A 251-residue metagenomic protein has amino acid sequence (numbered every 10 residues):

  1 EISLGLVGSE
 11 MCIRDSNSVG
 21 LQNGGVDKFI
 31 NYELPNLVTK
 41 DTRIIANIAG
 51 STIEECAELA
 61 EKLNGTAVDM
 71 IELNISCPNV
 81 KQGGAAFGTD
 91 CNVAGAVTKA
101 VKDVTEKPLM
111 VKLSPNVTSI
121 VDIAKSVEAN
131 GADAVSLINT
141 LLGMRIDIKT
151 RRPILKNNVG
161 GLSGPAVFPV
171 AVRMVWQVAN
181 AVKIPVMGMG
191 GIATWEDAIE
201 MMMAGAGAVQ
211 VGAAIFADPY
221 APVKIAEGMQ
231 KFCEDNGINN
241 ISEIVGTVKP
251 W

Functional and structural regions predicted by a protein language model:
E1-V7, M11-C12: Short, small-residue-biased leader/transition segments that mark boundaries at the very start of proteins
S9, I146-G160, A214-N239: C-terminal helical cap(s) of enzyme catalytic domains, especially alpha/beta-barrels
E10, R14-V38: A gly/proline- and charged-residue-enriched helix-loop-helix capping module
K28, A96, A100, S126 (+5 more regions): Alpha-helical scaffold segments in soluble metabolic enzymes
K28-K40, S51-E54, K62-G65: Short, charge-rich binding segments
S51-M187, A193-A204, A208-V211: Alpha/beta enzyme core
S242-W251: A short, charged, Gly/Pro-tolerant segment at domain boundaries
